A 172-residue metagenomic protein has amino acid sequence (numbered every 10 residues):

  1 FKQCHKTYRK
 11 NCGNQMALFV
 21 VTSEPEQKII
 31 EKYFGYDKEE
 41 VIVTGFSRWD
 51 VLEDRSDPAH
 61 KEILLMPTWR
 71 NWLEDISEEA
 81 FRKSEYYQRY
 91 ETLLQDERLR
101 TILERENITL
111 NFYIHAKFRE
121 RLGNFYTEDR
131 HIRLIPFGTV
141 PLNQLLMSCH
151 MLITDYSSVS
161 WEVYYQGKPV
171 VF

Functional and structural regions predicted by a protein language model:
F1-L52: Active-site and donor-binding regions of nucleotide-sugar-utilizing enzymes
R9, L99, L142: Acidic, amphipathic alpha-helical patches
C12, I102, Q144-L145: Structural alpha-helical scaffold elements that stabilize or flank donor/cofactor-binding regions in carbohydrate
A17, K61, H150: Conserved acidic residues
T22-P25, I114-A116, Y156: Helix N-cap/beta->alpha junction signal
I42, S47-N124: Conserved catalytic-core segment of nucleotide-activated headgroup transferases in glycan assembly
L122-G138: Nucleotide-activated donor-binding/catalytic signature segment of Leloir-type glycosyltransferases, i.e., the conserved
T139-F172: A donor-sugar binding/catalytic signature common to diverse glycosyltransferases and related nucleotide-sugar
